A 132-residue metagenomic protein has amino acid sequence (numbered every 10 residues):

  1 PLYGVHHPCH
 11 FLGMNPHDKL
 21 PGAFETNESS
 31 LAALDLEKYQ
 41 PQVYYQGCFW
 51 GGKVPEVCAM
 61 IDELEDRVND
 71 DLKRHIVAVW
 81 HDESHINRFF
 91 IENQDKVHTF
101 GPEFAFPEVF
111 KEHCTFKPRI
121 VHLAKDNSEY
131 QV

Functional and structural regions predicted by a protein language model:
P1-K19: GT-A fold catalytic core of metal-dependent nucleotide-sugar glycosyltransferases, centered on the diacidic
A33-D126: Catalytic core and acceptor-binding pocket of nucleotide-sugar-dependent glycosyltransferases
